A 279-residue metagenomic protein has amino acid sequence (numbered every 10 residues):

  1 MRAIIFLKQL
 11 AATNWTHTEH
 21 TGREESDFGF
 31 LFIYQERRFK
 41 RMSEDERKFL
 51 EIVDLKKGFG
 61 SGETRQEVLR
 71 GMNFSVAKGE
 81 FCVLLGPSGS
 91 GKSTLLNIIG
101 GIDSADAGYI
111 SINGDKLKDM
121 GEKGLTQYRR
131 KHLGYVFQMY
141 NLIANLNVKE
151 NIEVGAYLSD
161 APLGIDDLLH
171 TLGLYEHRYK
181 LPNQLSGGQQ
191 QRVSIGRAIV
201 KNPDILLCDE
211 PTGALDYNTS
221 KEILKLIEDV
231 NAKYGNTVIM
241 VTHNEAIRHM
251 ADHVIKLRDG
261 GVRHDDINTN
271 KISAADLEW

Functional and structural regions predicted by a protein language model:
L7-L10, L31: Leucine-biased recognition of intrinsically disordered, low-complexity hydrophobic segments
T18-T21: Short hydrophobic alpha-helical segments enriched in small aliphatic residues
R23, F30-R41: Short, Lys/Arg-enriched N-terminal segments with co-localized hydrophobic residues within the first ~10-30 amino acids
R41-K48: Extreme N-terminus of proteins, especially the signal/transit-peptide cleavage junction and the first residues
F49-L257: ABC family nucleotide-binding domain
G261-W279: Conserved beta-strand-loop-alpha-helix hinge in the C-terminal portion of ABC ATPase nucleotide-binding domains
